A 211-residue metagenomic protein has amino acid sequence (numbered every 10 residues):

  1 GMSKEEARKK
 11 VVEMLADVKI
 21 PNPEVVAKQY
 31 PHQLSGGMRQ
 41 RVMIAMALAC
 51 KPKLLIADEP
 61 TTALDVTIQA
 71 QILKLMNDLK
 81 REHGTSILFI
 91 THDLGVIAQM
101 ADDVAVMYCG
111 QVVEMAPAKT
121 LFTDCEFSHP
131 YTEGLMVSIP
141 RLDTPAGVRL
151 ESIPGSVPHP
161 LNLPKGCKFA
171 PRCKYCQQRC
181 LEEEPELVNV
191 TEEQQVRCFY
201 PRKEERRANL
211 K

Functional and structural regions predicted by a protein language model:
E5-V25, E133-V137: Conserved ABC ATPase "signature" region
V25-Y30, V148: Interfacial catalytic loop of ABC nucleotide-binding domains
Q29-L34, M38: Conserved ABC ATPase signature
A49-K53: A short, proline-enriched helix->beta-strand linker immediately N-terminal to the Walker B motif in ABC-type P-loop
I56, P60, L64, I68-V148: P-loop NTP-binding/switch modules centered on Walker-like glycine-rich loops
A118-K211: Charged, flexible cofactor/metal-binding loops and thiol motifs
